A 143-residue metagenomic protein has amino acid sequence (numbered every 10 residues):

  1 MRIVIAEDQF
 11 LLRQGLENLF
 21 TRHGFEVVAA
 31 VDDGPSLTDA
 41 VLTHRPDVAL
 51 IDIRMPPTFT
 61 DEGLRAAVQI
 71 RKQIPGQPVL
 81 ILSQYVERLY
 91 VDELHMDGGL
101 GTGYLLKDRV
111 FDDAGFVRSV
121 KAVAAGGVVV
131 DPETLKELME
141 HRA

Functional and structural regions predicted by a protein language model:
E7: Conserved acidic carboxylate
F10-A29: Two-component/phosphorelay signaling modules centered on CheY-like receiver
A30-V48, T58: Acidic, metal-coordinating helix/loop segments flanking the phosphotransfer/catalytic sites of two-component signaling
D39, T60-G76, D92-D97: Short amphipathic alpha-helix used as the core "switch/output" element in two-component signaling
D52, S83: Active-site residues of response regulator receiver
M55: Receiver (REC) domain active-site loop signature in two-component systems and cognate sites in sensor histidine kinases
Y85-V86, V110: Short, conserved "switch-loop" micro-motifs in signal-transduction and mechanochemical regulators
D92-G103, D108-A143: Short, flexible helix-to-coil linker/hinge segments that flank and couple to helix-turn-helix
